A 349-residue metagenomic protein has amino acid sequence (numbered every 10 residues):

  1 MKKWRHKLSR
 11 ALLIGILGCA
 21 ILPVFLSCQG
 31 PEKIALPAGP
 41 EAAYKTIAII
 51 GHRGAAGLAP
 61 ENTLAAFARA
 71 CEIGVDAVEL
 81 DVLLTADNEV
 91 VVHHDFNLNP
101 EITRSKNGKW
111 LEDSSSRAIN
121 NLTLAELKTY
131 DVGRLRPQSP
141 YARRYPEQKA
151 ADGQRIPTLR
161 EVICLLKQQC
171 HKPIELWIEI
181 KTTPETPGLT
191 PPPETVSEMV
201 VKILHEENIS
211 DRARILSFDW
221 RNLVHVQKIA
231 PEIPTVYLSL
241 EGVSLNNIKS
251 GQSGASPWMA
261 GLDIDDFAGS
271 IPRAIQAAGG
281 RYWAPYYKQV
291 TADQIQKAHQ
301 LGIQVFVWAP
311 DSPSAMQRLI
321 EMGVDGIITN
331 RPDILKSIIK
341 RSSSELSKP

Functional and structural regions predicted by a protein language model:
M1-K7: N-terminal secretory signal peptides that target proteins for export/translocation
K7-L13, L17, I21-P349: Phosphate-group recognition and catalysis centered on beta-loop-alpha active-site segments
